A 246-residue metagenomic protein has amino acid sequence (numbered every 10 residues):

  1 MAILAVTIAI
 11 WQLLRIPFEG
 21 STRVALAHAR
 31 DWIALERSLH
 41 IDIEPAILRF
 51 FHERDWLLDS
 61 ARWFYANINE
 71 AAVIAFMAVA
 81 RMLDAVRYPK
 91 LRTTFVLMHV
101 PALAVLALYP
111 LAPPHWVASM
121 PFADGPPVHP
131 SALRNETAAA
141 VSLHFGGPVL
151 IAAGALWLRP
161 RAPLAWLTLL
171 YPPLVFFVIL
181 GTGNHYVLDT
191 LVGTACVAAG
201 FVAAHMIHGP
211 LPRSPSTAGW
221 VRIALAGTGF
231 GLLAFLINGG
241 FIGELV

Functional and structural regions predicted by a protein language model:
M1-V6, R92-V96: Alpha-helical transmembrane segments and their helix-start/interface "positive-inside/aromatic belt" motifs in integral
A2-A71, V246: N-terminal transmembrane-helix/juxtamembrane module of multi-pass inner/ER membrane proteins
T7-W11, R15, P101-L106, V175 (+4 more regions): Alpha-helical transmembrane segments of multipass membrane proteins
T22-D31, R81-W166, L211-V246: Membrane-interface loops
W63-M77, H144-L150: Hydrophobic alpha-helical transmembrane segments
N67, L97, L170-P173: Hydrophobic residues within alpha-helical transmembrane segments of multi-pass solute transporters/permease subunits
P113-M120, A139, P173-G200, G243-L245: Interfacial helix-loop-helix junctions of multi-pass membrane proteins
A152-W157, V197-H208: Hydrophobic transmembrane alpha-helices
